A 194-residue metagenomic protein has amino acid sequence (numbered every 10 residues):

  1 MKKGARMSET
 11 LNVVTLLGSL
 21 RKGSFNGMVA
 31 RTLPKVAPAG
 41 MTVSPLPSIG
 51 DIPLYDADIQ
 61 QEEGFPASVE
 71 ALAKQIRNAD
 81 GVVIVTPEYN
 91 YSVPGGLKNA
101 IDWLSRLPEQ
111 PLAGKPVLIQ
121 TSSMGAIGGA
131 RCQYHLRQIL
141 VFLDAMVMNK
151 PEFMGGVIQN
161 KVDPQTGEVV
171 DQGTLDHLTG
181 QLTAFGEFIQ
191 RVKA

Functional and structural regions predicted by a protein language model:
M1-R6: Short, Lys/Arg-enriched N-terminal segments with co-localized hydrophobic residues within the first ~10-30 amino acids
S8-M41: N-terminal beta1-alpha1 ligand-phosphate binding loop
S8-T10, V14, M146-A194: Glycine-rich phosphate/pyrophosphate-binding loop and the adjoining helix
G18, S48, S122: Cofactor-binding loop segments of dinucleotide-utilizing enzymes, especially the Rossmann-like FAD- and NAD(P)+-binding
P38-S44, A145-M146: A generic structural motif
S48-F65: N-terminal beta-loop-helix "entrance" segment that forms/cooperates in small-molecule cofactor or anionic ligand
G64-D144: Helix-loop-strand module that forms the ligand-binding subsite of alpha/beta enzymes
